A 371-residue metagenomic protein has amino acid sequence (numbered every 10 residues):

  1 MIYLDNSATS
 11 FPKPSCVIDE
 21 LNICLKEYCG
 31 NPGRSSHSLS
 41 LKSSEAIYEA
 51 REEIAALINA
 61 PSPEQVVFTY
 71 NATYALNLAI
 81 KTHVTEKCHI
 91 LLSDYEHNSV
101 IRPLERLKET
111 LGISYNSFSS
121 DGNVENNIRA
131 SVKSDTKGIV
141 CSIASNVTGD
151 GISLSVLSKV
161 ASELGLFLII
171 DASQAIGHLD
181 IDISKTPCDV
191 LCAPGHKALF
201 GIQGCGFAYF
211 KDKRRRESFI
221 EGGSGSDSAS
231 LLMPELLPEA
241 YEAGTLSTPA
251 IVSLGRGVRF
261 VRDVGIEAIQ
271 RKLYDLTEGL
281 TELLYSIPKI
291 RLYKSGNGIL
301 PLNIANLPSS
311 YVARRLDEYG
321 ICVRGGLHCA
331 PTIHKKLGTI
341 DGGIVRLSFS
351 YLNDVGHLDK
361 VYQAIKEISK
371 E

Functional and structural regions predicted by a protein language model:
M1-E371: Pyridoxal 5′-phosphate
